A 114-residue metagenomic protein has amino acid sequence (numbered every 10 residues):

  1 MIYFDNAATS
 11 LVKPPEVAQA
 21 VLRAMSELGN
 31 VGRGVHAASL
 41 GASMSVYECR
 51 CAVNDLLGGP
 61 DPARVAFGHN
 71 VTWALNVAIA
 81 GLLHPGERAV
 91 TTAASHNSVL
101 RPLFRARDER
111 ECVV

Functional and structural regions predicted by a protein language model:
M1-V114: Pyridoxal 5′-phosphate
